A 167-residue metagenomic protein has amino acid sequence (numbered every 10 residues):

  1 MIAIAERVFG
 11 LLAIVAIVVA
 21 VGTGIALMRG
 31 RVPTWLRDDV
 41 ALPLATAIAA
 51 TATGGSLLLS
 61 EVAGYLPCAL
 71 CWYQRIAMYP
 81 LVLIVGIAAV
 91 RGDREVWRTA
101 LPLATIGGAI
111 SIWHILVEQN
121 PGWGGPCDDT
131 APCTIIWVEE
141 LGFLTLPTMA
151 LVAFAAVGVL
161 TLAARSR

Functional and structural regions predicted by a protein language model:
M1-L70, M78-R167: Secretory/periplasmic and organellar redox-cofactor proteins
Q74: Cys/His-rich metal-chelating microdomains
